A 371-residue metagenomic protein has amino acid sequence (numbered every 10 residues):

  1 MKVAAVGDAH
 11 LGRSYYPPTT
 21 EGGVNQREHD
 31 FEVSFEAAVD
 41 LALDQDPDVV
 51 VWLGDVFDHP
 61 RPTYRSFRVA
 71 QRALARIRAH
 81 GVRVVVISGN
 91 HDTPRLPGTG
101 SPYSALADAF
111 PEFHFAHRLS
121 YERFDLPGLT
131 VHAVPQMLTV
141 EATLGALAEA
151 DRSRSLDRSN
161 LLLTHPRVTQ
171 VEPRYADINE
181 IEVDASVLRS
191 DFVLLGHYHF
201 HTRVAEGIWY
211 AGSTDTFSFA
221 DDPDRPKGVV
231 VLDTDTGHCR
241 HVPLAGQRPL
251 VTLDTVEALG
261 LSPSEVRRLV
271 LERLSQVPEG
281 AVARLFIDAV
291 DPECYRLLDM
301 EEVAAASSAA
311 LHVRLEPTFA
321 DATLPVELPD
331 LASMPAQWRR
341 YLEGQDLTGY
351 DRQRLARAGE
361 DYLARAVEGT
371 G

Functional and structural regions predicted by a protein language model:
M1, D48, V82, R158-S159 (+1 more regions): Short coil/turn segments at beta-strand junctions that form active-site/ligand-binding loops
M1-H29, K227, V231-L253, L331: Domain-start "cap" segments at the beginnings of catalytic or binding domains
M1-R68, A146, R152-R154, R158 (+2 more regions): N-terminal active-site segment of His-dependent metallophosphoesterases
V3, D8, F35, V50 (+9 more regions): Divalent metal-coordination and catalytic microenvironments
L41-V50, R76-A79, L274-P278: Glycine-rich phosphate/diphosphate-binding loops that line cofactor/substrate pockets in enzymes
V49, P60-W209, T216-S218: His/Asp/Glu-rich metal-coordinating catalytic cores of metallo-dependent phosphodiesterases/hydrolases acting on
G196-P263: A conserved active-site cap/scaffold subdomain adjacent to cofactor or substrate pockets
T234-G371: Accessory, non-catalytic peripheral segments of nucleic-acid enzymes
